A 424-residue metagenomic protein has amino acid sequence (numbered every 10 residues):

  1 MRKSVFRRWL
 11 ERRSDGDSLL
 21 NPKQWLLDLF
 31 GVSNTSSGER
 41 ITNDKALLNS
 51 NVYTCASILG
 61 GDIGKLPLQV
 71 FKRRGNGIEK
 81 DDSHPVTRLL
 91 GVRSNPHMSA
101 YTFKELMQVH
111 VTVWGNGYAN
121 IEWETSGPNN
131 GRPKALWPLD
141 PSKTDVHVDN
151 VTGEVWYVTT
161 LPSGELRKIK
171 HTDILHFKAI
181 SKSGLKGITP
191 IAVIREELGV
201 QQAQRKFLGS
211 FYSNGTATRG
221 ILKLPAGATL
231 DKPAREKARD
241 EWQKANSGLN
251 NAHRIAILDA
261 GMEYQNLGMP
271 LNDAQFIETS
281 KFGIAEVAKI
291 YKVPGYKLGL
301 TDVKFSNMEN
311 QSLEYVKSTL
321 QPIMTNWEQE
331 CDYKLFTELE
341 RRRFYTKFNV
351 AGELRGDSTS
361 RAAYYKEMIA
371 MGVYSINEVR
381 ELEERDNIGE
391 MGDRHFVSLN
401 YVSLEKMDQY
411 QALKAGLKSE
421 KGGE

Functional and structural regions predicted by a protein language model:
M1-F276, F282, E286-K289, V293 (+3 more regions): Structured, contiguous alpha/beta core segments that scaffold functional sites
T112, G215, R235-A238, S280 (+6 more regions): Active-site-proximal structural scaffolding
A119, E367-N377: Short acidic, Pro/Gly- and aromatic-enriched capping/linker segments at domain boundaries
M269-T337: A beta-strand-loop signature enriched in Asp, Gly, Thr, and Trp that corresponds to the sialidase/neuraminidase Asp-box
K304, F344-G352, L382-D386: Small/polar glycine-rich anion-binding or flexible loop at a beta-alpha turn
L313-F348, H395-E424: Long, compositionally biased
N326-E330, K334, E338, M368-G372 (+2 more regions): Hydrophobic alpha-helical segments
R342, V350, L354-S358, M368-A370: Non-transmembrane, aqueous-exposed alpha-helical and coiled segments at domain scale
